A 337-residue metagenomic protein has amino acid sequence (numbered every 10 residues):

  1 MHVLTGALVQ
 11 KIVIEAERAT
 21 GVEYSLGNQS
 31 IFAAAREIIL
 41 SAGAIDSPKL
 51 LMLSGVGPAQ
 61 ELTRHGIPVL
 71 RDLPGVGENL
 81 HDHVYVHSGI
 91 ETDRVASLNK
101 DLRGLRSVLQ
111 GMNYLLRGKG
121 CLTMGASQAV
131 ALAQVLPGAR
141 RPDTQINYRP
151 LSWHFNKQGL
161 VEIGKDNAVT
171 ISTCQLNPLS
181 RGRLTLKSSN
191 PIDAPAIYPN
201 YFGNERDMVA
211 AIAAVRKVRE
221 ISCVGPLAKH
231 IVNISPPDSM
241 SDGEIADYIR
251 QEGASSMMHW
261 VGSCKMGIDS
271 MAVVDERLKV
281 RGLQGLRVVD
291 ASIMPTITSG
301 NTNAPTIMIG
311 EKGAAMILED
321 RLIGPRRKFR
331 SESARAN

Functional and structural regions predicted by a protein language model:
M1-V9, A33: A conserved beta-strand/loop element that lines the FAD pocket in flavoprotein oxidoreductases
T5-A7, R71-L73, I268: Short loop/edge segments at beta-strand edges and connector loops that shape dinucleotide/nucleotide cofactor-binding
K11-V13, E17, V22-N113, G120 (+1 more regions): Glycine-rich loop(s) and the adjacent beta-strand/alpha-helix scaffold that form part
G21, D93-A96, Q110-P305, G313-N337: FAD-dependent oxidoreductase catalytic-site/capping-region signature
